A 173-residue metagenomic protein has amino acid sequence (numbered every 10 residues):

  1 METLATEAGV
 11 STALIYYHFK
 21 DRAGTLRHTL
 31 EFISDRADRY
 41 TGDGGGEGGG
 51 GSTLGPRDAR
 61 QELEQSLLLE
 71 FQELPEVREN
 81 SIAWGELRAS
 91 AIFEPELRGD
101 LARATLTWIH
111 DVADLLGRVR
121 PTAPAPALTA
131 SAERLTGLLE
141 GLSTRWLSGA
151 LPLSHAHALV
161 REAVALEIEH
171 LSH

Functional and structural regions predicted by a protein language model:
M1-G24, H28, F32: Helix-turn-helix
R22, T29, I33, A37 (+4 more regions): Hydrophobic/aromatic residues within well-ordered alpha-helical segments
T29, I33, A37, T41 (+4 more regions): Hydrophobic recognition helices of helix-based DNA-binding modules
L30-A37, P56, R60, S66 (+2 more regions): N-terminal hydrophobic signal/anchor transmembrane helix of membrane proteins
R39-N80, S131-L135, H157: Hydrophobic alpha-helical connector segments
G44, G48-S52, R88-A91, W146-G149: Secondary-structure edge/capping motif, primarily at the C-terminal ends of alpha-helices and the immediately following
E62, P75-R98: Amphipathic alpha-helical segments used for helix-helix packing
L97-A102, L106, R118-H173: Hydrophobic/aromatic-rich alpha-helical bundle segments in the mid-to-C-terminal region
